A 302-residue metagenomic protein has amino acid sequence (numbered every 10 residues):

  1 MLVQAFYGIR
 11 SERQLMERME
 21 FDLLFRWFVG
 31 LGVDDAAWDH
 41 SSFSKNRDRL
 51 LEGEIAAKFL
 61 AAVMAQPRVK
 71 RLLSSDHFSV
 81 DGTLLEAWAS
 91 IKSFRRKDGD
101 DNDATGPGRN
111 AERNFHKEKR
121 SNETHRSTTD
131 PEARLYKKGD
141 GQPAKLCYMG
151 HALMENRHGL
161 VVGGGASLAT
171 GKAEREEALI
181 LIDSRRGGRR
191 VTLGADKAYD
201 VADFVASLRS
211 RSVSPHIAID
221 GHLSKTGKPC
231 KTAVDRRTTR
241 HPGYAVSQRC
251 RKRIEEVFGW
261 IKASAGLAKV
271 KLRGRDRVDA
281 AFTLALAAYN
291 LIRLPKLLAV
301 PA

Functional and structural regions predicted by a protein language model:
M1, G150-H151, E256-W260, T283-L286: Conserved, well-structured core segments
M1-I9: Alpha-helical support elements that line or immediately flank enzyme active sites and cofactor-binding pockets
I9-M19: Short, charged amphipathic recognition helices of the HTH superfamily and cognate SANT/SANTA-like modules
E17-E20, V29-R209, Y289: Polybasic low-complexity intrinsically disordered regions
R26-G30, K296: Short arginine-rich
D101-D103, G108, E112-N114, K197-A280: Helix-centered, glycine/charged polyanion-binding patches within enzymatic domains that contact phosphate-containing
R190-G194, S214-A218, L297-V300: Acidic/polar loop patches that form or flank catalytic/metal-binding clefts of enzymes that bind anionic ligands
S264, A268, R293-A302: A short, flexible helix-boundary coil/loop motif
